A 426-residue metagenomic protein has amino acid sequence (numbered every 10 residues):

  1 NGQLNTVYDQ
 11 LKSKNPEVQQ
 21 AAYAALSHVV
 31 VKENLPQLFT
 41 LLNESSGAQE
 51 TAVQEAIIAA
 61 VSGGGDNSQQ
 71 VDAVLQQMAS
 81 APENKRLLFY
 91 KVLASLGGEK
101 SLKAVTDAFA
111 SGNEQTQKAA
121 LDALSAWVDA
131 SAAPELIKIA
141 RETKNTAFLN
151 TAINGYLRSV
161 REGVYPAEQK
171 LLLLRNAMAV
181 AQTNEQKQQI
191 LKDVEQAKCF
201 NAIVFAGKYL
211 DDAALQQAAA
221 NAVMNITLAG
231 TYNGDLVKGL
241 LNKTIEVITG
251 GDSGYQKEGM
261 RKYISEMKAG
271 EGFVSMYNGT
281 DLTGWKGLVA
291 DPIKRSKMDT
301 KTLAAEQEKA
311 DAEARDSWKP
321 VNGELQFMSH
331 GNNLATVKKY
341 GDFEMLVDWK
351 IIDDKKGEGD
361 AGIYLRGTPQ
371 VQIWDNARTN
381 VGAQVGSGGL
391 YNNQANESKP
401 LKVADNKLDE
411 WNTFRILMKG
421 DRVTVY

Functional and structural regions predicted by a protein language model:
N1, A25-H28, A56-G63, V92-S95 (+9 more regions): Core register positions within helices of long alpha-helical scaffolds
G2-K12, V31-N43, G64-Q77, L87 (+7 more regions): Amphipathic alpha-helical scaffolding segments comprising HEAT/armadillo-like alpha-solenoid repeats
K14-N15, S45-S46, E50, A81-P82 (+5 more regions): Short inter-helical turns and helix N-cap capping residues of alpha-solenoid HEAT/ARM repeat scaffolds
E17-V18, H28-Q37, L41, Q49 (+3 more regions): Solenoidal tandem-repeat scaffolds enriched in leucines and small polar residues
A220-A222, Y232: Alpha-helical protein-protein interaction modules
G254-Y426: Carbohydrate-interacting regions of secretory-pathway proteins
